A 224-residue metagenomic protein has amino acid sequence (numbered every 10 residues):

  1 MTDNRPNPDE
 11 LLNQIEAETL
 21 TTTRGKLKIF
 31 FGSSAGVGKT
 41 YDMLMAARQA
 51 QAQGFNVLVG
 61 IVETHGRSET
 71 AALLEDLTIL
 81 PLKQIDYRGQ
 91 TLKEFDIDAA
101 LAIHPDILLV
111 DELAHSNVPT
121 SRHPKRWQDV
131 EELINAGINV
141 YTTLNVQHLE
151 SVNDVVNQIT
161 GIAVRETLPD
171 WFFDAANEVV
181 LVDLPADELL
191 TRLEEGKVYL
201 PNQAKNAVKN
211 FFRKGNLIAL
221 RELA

Functional and structural regions predicted by a protein language model:
T2, P6, P169-A224: C-terminal accessory "lid"/substrate-recognition subdomains
D9-T23: Pre-Walker A adenine-sensing motif
R24-A102: Conserved P-loop
N56, H104-I107, A136-T142: Loop/turn-to-beta-strand initiation segments
E63-S68, A114-H115, V140, V146-S151 (+1 more regions): Conserved nucleotide-binding/hydrolysis micro-motifs of P-loop NTPases
E112-W127, S151-D154: Conserved ATPase-coupling elements of RecA-like P-loop NTPase cores
P124-W127, V156-W171, K197-P201: A short alpha->loop->secondary-structure connector
K125-N145: Substrate-engagement module of ASCE P-loop NTPases
